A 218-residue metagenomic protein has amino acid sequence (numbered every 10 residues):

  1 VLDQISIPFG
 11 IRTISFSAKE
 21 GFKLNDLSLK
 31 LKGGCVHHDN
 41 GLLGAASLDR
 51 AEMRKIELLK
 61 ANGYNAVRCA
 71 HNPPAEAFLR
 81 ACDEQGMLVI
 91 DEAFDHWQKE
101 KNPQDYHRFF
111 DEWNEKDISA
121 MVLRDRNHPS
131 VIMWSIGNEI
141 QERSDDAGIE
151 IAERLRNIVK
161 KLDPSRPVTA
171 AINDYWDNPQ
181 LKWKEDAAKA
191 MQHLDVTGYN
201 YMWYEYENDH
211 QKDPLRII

Functional and structural regions predicted by a protein language model:
L2-E153, N157, V168-T169: Active-site-adjacent substrate/metal-binding segments within catalytic domains of carbohydrate-active enzymes
E150, N157-I218: Extracellular glycoside hydrolase catalytic/binding regions
